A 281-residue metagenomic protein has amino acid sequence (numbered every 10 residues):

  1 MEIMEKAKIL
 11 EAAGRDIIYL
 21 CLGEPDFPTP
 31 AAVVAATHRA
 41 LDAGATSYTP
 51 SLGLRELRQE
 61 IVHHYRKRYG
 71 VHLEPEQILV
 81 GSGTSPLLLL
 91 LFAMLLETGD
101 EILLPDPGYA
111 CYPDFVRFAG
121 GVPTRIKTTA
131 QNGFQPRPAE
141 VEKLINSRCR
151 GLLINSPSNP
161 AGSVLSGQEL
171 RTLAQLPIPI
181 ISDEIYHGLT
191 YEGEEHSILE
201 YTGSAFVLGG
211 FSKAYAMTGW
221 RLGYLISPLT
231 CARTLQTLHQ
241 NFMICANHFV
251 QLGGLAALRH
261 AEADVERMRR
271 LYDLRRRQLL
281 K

Functional and structural regions predicted by a protein language model:
M1-G83, L90, A257-H260, R277-Q278: N-terminal small-domain helix-loop-helix segment of the aminotransferase-like
H72-I78, T98-E101, R148, G203-S204: Short acidic capping loops at alpha-helix termini that bridge into adjacent secondary structure
M94-V116: Conserved PLP-anchoring active-site segment centered on the Schiff-base-forming lysine
D100, G121, L176-P179, G203: A short helix->loop->beta-strand "cap" motif at the edges of active sites that frequently abuts
F118-T124: A short helix-loop-beta submotif of the ANL/AMP-binding
T124, T128-G193: Active-site phosphate-binding strand-loop segment of PLP-dependent enzymes
Y201-D273, R277: Conserved core segment of the aminotransferase class I/II
